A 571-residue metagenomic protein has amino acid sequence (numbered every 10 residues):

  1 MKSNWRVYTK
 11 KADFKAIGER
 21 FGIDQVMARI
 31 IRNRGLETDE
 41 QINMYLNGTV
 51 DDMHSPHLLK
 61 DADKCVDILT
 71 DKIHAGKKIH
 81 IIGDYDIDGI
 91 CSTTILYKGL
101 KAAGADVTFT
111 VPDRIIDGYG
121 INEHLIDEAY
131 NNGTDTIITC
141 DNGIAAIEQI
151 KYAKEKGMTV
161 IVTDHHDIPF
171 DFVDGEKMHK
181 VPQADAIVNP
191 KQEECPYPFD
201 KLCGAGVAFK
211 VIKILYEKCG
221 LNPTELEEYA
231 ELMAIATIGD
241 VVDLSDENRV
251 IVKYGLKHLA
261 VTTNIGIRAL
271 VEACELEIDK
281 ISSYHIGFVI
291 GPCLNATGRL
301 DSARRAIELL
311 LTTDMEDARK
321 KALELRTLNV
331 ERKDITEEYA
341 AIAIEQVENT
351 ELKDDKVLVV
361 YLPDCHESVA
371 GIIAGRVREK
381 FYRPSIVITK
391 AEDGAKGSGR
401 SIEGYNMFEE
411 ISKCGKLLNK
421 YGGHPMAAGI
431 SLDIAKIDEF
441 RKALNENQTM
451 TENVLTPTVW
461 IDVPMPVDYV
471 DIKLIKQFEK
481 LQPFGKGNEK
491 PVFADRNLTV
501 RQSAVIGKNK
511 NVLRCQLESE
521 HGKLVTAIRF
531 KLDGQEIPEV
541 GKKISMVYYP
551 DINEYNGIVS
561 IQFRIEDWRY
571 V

Functional and structural regions predicted by a protein language model:
M1-N4, K480-Q482: Catalytic domains of riboflavin
K2, R6-T136, K156-G157, D174-K177 (+5 more regions): Hydrophobic helix-and-loop "lid/oligomerization" segment in the mid-to-C-terminal part of catalytic domains
A12-F14, I116, E193-P196, D468-V470 (+1 more regions): A short acidic, often aromatic-flanked loop/helix-cap motif at beta-alpha or helix-coil junctions that lines enzyme
D71-A75, D317-L323, T327-Y361, K413-V571: Mid-to-C-terminal polyanion-binding domains and interfaces
D127-A205, F209-K218, E228, S245: Active-site cavity-forming subdomains of large catalytic enzyme subunits
E148-Y152, L358, I373, Q477: A short acidic, amphipathic alpha-helical/loop segment
M178-H179, A184-I187, D393-S401, L524-A527 (+1 more regions): Short, well-ordered strand-loop elements centered on a beta-strand within folded domains, enriched for acidic residues
G206, G371, G375, M546: Short alpha-helical basic/polar micro-motif
